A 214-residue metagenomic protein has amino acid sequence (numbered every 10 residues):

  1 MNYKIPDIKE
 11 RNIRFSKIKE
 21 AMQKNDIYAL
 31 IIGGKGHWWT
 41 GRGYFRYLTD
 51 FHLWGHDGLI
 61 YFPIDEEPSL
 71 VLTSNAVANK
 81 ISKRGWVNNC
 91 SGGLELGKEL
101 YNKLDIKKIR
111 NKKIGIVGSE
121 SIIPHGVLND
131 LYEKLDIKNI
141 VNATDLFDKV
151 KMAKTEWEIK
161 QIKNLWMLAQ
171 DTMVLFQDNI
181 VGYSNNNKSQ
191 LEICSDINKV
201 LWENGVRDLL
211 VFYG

Functional and structural regions predicted by a protein language model:
M1-N102, M167: N-terminal accessory/capping or targeting/presequence segment of soluble
M1-Y3, K9-F15, E95-L209: Flexible, acidic/His-enriched mid-domain "rim/lid" segments that flank
L210-G214: Long, charged, glycine-rich C-terminal linkers/tails
